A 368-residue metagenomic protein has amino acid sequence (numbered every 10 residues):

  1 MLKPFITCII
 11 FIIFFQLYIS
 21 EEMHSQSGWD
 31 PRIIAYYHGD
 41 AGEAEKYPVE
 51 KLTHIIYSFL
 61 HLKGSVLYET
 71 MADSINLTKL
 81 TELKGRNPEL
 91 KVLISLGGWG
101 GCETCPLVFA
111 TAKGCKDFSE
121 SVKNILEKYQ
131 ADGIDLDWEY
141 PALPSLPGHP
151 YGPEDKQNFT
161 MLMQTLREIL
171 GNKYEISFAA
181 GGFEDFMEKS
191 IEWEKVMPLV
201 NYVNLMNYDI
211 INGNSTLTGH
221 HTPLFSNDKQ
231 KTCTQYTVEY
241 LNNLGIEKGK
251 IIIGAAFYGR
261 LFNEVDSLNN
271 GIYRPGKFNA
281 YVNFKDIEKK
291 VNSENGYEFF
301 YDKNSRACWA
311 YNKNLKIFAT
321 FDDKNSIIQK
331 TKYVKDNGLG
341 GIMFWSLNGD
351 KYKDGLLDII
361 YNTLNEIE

Functional and structural regions predicted by a protein language model:
M1-Q26: Bacterial Sec-dependent N-terminal signal peptides
Q26-L126, L357: Glycan-recognition patch characteristic of GH18 chitinases/ENGases and related GlcNAc/peptidoglycan-binding proteins
W29-P31, K51, P88-V92, Q130-I134 (+4 more regions): Short, well-ordered coil/turn segments that N-cap beta-strands
I34, K63-I75, E120, P141-K290: Substrate-binding surface in catalytic domains of secreted glycosidases
Y37-K51, A112-E127, E184-K195, V238 (+1 more regions): Short, acidic/polar
I55, I94, L136, L166 (+4 more regions): Conserved, mostly hydrophobic/aromatic
L96, G213, A255-Y333, I359-E368: Glycan-binding loop/region signatures in secreted carbohydrate-active enzymes
S145, P150-Q157, N172-Y174, K303-N304 (+1 more regions): Short acidic, glycine/proline-enriched helix-loop-strand junctions
